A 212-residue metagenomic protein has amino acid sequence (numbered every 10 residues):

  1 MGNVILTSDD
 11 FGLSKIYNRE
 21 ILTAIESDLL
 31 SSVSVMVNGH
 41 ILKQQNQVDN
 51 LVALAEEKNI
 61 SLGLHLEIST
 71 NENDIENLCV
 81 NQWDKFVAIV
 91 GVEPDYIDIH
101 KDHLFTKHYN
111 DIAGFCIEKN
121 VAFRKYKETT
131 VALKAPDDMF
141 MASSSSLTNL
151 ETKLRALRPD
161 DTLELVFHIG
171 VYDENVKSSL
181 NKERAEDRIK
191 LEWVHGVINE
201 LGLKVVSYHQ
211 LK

Functional and structural regions predicted by a protein language model:
M1-I16, I21: Boundary/entry segment of secreted carbohydrate-active catalytic domains
N3-I5, L30-S34, N59-H65, P94-D98 (+3 more regions): Structural preference for beta-strand elements that scaffold enzyme active sites
F11-I16, V35-N50, S69-I75, I99-H108 (+1 more regions): Acidic-and-aromatic substrate-binding clefts and catalytic sites of carbohydrate-active enzymes
I21-D28, Q45-G63, V87-V90, R155-P159: Acidic (Asp/Glu)-rich catalytic clusters
L62-F86: A basic- and aromatic-enriched beta-loop-alpha substructure that forms the phosphate/nucleotide- and DNA/RNA-contacting
W83-R155: Catalytic domains of cell-wall/extracellular-matrix polysaccharide-remodeling enzymes, centered on de-N-acetylation
F123, N181-K212: C-terminal domain-boundary segment and adjacent tail
D161-R188: A structured, mid-to-C-terminal "fold-capping" secondary-structure block
